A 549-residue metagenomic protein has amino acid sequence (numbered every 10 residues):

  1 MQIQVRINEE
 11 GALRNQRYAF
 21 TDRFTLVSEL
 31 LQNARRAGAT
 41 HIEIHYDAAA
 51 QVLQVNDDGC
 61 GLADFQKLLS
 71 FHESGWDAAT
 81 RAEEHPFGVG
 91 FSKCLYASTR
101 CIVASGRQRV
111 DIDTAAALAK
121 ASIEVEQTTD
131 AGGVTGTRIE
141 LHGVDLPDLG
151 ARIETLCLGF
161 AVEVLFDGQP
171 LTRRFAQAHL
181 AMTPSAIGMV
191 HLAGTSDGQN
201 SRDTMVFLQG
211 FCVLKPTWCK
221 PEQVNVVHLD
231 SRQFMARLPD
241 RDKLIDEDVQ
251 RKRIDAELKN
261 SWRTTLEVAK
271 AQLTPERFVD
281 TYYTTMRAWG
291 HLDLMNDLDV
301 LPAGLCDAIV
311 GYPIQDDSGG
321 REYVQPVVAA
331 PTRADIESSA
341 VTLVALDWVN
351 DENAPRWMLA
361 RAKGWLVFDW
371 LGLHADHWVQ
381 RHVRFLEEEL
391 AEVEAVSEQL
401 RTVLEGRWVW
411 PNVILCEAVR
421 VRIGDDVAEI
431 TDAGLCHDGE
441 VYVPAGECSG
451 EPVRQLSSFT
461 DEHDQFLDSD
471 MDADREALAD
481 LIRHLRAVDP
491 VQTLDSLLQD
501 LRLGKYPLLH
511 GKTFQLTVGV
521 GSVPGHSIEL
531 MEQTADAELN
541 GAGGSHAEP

Functional and structural regions predicted by a protein language model:
M1-I3, C101, A119-F166, L171-R174: Flexible, glycine-/charge-rich segments associated with ATP-binding catalytic modules
M1-Q2, A50, C60, D64 (+3 more regions): Charge-rich (often acidic), low-complexity intrinsically disordered regions concentrated in mid-to-C-terminal segments
M1-Q32, R36-A39, F65-L69, P239-V249 (+3 more regions): Bergerat-fold GHKL ATPase/HATPase_c domain
H41-A50: Short beta-strand/loop element within the Bergerat-fold HATPase_c
Q51-L53, T137: Short beta-strand element(s) in the Bergerat
V55-D58: Acidic ATP/Mg2+-coordinating residue in the GHKL
C60-I123, A131: Flexible ATP-lid and adjacent glycine-rich G1/G2 motifs of the Bergerat
P147-T155, G159-T265, Y282-A340, A345-A354 (+4 more regions): GHKL/Histidine-kinase-like ATPase module
